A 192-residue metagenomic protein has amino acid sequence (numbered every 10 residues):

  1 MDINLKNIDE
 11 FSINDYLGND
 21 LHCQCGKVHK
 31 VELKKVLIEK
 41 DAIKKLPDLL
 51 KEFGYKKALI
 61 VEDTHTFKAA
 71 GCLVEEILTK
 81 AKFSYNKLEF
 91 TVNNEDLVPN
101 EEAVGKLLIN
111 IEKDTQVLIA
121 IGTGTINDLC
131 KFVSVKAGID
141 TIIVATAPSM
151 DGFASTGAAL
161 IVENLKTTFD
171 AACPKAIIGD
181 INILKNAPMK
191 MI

Functional and structural regions predicted by a protein language model:
D2-V117: ATP/NTP phosphate-donor binding region
V28-H29, F53, N110-K113, S134 (+2 more regions): Solvent-exposed alpha-helices and their adjacent loops that cap or buttress functional pockets in soluble metabolic
V36, N86-L88, I119, I142-V144 (+1 more regions): Hydrophobic/aromatic beta-strand patches that form the interior of the parallel beta-sheet core in alpha/beta enzyme
E52, V74-T79, V135-K136, A158 (+1 more regions): Short, solvent-exposed amphipathic alpha-helical segments in soluble enzyme and RNA/protein-processing domains
V61-E62, G122, G179: Short beta-strand/turn micro-motifs composed of small residues that flank or help shape donor/cofactor-binding pockets
A69-A70, D128, A187: Residues that form or flank phosphate/diphosphate-binding pockets in enzymes that use nucleotide phosphates
N110-A147: A short, small-residue-rich loop immediately preceding and capping a beta-strand
K136-I192: A glycine/threonine-rich phosphate-anchoring loop and its flanking beta-alpha core in nucleotide/phosphate-binding
